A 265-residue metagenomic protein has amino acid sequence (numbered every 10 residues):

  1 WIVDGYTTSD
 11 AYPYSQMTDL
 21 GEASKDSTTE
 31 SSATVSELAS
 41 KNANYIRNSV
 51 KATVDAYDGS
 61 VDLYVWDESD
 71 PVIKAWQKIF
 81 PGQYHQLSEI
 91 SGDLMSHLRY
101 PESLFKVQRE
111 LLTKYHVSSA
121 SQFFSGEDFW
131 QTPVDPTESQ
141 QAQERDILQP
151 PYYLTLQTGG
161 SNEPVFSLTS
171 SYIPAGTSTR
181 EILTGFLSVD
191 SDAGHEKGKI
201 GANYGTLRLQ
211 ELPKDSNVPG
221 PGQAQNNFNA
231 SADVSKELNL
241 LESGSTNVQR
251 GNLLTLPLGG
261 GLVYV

Functional and structural regions predicted by a protein language model:
W1-T7, G59, S188, V265: Conserved histidines in hydrophobic membrane contexts and catalytic metal-binding motifs
W1-V35, K41-S49, V54, L63-W66 (+1 more regions): Active-site substrate-binding loop specific to GH73 endo-beta-N-acetylglucosaminidase modules in bacterial autolysins
D26-T29, A33-E37, E68-Y264: Accessory, solvent-exposed terminal regions and/or long lumenal/extracellular loops of proteins
Y45, V54-V61, E163, L262: Coil-to-beta-strand transition motifs
